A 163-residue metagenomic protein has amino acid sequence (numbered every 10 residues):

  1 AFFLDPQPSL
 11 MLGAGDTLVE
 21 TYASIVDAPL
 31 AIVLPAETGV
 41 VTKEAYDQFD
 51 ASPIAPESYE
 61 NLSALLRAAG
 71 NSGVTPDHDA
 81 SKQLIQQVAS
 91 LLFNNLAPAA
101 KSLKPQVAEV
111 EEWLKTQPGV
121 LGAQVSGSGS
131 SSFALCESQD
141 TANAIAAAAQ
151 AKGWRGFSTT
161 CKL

Functional and structural regions predicted by a protein language model:
A1-D16: Gly/Ser-rich oxyanion-binding loop with an adjacent helix/lid that shapes the negatively charged ligand pocket
L12-G122, E137-D140, A147, S158-L163: Conserved, helical-rich catalytic subdomain that frames metal- and/or nucleotide-binding sites in enzyme alpha/beta
V125-S130: Glycine-rich beta-strand-to-loop/alpha-helix junction loops that act as flexible
S131, T141: Conserved Rossmann-like nucleotide-cofactor binding loop
F133-L135: Short hydrophobic/aromatic beta-strand micro-patches that form the beta-sheet surface supporting nucleotide- or nucleic
